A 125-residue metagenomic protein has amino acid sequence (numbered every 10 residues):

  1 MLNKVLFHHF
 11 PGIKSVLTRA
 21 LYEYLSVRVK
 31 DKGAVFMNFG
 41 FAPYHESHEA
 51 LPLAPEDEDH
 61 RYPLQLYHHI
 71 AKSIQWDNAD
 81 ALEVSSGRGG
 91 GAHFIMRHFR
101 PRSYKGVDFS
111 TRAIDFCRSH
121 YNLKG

Functional and structural regions predicted by a protein language model:
M1-N38: N-terminal auxiliary segments of SAM/dcSAM-dependent transferases
H60-N78: Conserved alpha-helix/loop element of class I SAM-dependent methyltransferases that forms part of the SAM/SAH-binding
A79-G87: Conserved class I S-adenosyl-L-methionine
R88-F99: Conserved SAM-binding loop of SAM-dependent methyltransferases across substrates and taxa, primarily the Class I
R102-K105: Short beta-strand element of Class I
S110: Conserved SAM/SAH-binding beta-strand->alpha-helix loop
C117-R118: Conserved SAM-binding loop
N122-G125: Conserved SAM-binding strand-loop segment of SAM-dependent methyltransferases
